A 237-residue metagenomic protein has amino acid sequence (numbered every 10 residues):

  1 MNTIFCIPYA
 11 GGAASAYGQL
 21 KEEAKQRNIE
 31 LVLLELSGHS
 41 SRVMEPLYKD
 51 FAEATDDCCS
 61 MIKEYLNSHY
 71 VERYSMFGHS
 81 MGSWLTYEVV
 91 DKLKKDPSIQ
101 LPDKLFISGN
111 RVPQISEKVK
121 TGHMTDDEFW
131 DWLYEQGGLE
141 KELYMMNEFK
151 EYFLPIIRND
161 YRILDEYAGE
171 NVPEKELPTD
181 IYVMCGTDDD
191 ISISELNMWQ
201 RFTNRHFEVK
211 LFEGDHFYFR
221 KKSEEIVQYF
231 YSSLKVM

Functional and structural regions predicted by a protein language model:
M1-F77, M81-M237: Non-catalytic, mobile gating and regulatory segments of ester bond hydrolases
